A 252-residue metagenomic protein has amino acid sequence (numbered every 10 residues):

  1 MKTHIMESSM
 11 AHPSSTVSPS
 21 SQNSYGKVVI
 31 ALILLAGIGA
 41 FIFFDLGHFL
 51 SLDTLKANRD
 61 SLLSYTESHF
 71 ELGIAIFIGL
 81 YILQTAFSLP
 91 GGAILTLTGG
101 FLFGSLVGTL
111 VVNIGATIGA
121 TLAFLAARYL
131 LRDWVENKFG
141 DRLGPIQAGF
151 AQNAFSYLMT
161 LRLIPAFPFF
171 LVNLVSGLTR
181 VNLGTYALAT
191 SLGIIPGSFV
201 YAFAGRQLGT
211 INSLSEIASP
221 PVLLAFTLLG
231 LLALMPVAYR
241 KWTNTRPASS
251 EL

Functional and structural regions predicted by a protein language model:
E7-S21, G37-F77, N113, T117-N173 (+5 more regions): Membrane-interfacial helix-loop-helix
P19-L32: N-terminal membrane topogenic signal
I76, T96, V111, L188-A189: Hydrophobic core positions of alpha-helical segments in small-molecule transporters and transporter systems
Y81-I82, Y157-R162, T190, L229: Residue-level signature of transmembrane alpha-helical cores of multipass secondary-active transporters and flippases
Y81-L110, I118, A166-N173, G184 (+1 more regions): Transmembrane helix boundary and interhelical junction motifs in multipass membrane proteins
T96, G100, A127, S176-L178 (+2 more regions): Helix-capping/transition residues at the boundaries of transmembrane alpha-helices and the short helical linkers
S198-I211: Transmembrane alpha-helical segments of integral membrane proteins
